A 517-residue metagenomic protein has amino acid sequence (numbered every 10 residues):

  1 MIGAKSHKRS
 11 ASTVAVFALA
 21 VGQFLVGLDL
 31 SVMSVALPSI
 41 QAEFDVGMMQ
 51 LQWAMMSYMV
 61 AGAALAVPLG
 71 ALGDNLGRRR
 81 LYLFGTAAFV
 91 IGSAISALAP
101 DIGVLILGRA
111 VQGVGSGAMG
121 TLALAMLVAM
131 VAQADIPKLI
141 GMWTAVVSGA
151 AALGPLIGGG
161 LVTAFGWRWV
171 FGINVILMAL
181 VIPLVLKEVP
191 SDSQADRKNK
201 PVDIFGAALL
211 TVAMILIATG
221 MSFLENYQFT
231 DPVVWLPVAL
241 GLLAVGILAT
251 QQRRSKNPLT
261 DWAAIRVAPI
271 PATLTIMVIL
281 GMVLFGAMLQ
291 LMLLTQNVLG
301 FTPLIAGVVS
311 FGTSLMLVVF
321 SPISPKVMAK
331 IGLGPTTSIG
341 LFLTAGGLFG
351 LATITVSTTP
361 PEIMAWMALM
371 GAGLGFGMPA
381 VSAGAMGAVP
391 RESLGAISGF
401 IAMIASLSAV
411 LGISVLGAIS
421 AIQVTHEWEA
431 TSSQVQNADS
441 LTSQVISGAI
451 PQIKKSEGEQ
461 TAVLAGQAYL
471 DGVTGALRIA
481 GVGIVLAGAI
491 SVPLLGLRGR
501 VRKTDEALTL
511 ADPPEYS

Functional and structural regions predicted by a protein language model:
M1-K8: Short, Lys/Arg-rich, polar N-terminal cytosolic tail immediately upstream of the first transmembrane signal-anchor
S12-L28, M33-V35, M48, A54 (+10 more regions): 12-transmembrane solute porter fold
E43-D45, G77, L98-G103, F165-G166 (+3 more regions): Helix-breaking motifs and short loop linkers at transmembrane-helix boundaries and internal kinks in secondary membrane
M56-G70, A123-L124, F311-I323: Central cavity-lining transmembrane alpha-helices of secondary-active solute carriers, predominantly the Major
M59, A66-G206, F223, Q228 (+1 more regions): Helix-loop-helix hairpins in multi-pass membrane proteins, especially solute transporters
P183-K200, T250-L259, P493-K503: Helix-loop junctions on the cytosolic side of multi-pass membrane transporters, especially the intracellular loop
I404-G496, V501-S517: Hydrophobic transmembrane architecture of multi-pass small-molecule transporters
